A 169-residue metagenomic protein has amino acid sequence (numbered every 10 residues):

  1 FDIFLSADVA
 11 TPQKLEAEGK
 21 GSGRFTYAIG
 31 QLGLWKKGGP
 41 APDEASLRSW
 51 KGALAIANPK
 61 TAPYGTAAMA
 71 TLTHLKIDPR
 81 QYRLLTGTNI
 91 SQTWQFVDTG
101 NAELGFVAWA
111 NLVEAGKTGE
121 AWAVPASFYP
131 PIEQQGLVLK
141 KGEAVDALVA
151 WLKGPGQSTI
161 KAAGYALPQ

Functional and structural regions predicted by a protein language model:
F1, L5-E18, G23-Q169: Exported/periplasmic ABC-transporter solute-binding proteins
